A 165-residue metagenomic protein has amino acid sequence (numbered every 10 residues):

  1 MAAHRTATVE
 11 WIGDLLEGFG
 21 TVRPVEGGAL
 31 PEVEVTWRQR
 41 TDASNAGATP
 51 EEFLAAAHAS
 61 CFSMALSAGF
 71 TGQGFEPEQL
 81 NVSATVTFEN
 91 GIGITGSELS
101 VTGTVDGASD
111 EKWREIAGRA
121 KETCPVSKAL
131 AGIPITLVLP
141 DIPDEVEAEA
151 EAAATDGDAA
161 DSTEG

Functional and structural regions predicted by a protein language model:
M1-A56, S63-G165: Extended beta-strand/beta-hairpin segments
